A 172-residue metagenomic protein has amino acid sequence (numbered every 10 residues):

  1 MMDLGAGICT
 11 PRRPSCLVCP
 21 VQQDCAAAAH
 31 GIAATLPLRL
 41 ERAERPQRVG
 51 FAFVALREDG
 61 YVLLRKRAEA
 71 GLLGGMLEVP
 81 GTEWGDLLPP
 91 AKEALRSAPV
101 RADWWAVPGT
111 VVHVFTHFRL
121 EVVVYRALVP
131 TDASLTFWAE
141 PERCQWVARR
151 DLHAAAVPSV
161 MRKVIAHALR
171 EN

Functional and structural regions predicted by a protein language model:
M1-G5: Short alpha-helical scaffolding segments that buttress acidic/His motifs in well-ordered protein cores
A6-N172: Intrinsically disordered, low-complexity, charged terminal extensions of DNA damage-control enzymes
